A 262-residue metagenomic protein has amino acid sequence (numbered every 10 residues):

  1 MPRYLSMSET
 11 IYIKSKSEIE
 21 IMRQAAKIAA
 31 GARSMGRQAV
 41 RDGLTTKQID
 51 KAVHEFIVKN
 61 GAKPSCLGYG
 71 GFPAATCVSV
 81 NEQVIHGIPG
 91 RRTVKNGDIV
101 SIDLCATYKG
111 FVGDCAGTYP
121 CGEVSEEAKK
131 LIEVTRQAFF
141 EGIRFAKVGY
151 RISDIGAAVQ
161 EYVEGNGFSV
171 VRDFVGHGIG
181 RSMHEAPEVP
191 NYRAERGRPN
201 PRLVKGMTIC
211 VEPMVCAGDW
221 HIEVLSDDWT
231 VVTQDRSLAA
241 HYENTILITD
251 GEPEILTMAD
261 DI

Functional and structural regions predicted by a protein language model:
P2-I262: Active-site neighborhoods and metal-handling regions in enzymes and metal-associated proteins
